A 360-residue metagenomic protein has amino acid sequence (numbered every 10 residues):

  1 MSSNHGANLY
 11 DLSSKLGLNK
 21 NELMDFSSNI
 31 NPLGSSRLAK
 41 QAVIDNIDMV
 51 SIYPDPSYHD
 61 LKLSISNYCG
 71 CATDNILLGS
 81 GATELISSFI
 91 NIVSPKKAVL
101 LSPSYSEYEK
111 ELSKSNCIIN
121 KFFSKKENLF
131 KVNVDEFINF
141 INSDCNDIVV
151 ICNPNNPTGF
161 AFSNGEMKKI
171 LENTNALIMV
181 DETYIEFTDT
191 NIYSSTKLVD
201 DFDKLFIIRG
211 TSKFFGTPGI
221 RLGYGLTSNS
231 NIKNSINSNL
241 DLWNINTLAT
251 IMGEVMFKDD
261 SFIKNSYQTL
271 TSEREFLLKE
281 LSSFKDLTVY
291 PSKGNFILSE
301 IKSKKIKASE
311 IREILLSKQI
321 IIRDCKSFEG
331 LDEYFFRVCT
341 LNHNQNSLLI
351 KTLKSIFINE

Functional and structural regions predicted by a protein language model:
M1-I52, C145: N-terminal "arm"/small-domain region of PLP-dependent enzymes with the aminotransferase-like
S35-S36, S57, K204-S283, L287-Y290: PLP-dependent aminotransferase class I/II
P54, S66-S88: Short loop-beta-helix segment that forms the pyridoxal 5′-phosphate
N91-D147, I151: PLP-dependent aminotransferase-like
N128-E186: Active-site phosphate-binding strand-loop segment of PLP-dependent enzymes
G165, S317-K318, S327-E360: PLP-dependent enzyme catalytic core of the Aspartate aminotransferase-like
L270-T271, F284-K318: Conserved PLP-binding catalytic core of the aspartate aminotransferase-like
